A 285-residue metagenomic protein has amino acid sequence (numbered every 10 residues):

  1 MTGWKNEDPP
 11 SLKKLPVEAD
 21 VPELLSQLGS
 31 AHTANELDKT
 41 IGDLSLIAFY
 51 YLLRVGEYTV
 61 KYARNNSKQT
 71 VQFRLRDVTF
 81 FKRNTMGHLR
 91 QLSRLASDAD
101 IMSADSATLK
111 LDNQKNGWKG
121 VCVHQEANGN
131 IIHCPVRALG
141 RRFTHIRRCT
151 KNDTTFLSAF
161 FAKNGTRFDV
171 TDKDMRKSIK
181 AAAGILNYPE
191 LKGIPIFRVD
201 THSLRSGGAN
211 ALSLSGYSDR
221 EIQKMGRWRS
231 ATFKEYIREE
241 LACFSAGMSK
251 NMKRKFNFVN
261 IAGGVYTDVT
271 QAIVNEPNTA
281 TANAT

Functional and structural regions predicted by a protein language model:
M1-T285: Extended, non-catalytic subsegments within catalytic or DNA/protein-binding/adaptor domains
